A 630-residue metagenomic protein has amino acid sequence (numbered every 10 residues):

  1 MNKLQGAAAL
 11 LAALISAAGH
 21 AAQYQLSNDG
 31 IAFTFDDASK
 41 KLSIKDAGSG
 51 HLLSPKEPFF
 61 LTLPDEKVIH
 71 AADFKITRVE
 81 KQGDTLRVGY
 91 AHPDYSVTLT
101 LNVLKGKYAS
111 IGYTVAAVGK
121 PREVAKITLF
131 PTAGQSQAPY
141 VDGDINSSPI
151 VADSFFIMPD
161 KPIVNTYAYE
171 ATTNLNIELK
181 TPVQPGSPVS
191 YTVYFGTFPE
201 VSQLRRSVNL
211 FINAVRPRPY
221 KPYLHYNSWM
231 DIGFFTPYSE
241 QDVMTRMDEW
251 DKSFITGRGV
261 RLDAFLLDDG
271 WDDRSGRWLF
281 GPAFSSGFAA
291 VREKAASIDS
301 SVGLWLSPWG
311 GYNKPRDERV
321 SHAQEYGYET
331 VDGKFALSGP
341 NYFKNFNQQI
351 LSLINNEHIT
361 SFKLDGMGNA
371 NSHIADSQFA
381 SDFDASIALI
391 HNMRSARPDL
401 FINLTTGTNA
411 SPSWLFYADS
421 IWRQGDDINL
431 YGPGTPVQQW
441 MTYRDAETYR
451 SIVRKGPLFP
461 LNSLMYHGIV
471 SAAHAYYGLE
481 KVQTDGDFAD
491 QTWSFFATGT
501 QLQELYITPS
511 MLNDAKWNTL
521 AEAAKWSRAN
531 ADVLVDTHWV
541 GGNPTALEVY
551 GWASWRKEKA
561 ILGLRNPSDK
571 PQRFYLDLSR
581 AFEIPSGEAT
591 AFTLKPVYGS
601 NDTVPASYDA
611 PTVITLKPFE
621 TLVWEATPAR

Functional and structural regions predicted by a protein language model:
M1-A8: Bacterial N-terminal signal peptides that target proteins for export
A8-S16: Bacterial N-terminal signal peptides
A22-R87: Acidic-aromatic substrate-binding/catalytic surfaces of carbohydrate-active enzymes
T85, H92-D94, V103-I111, A116-D317 (+4 more regions): Conserved structural scaffold segments of CAZyme catalytic domains across common CAZy folds
G186-S187, S386-N601, V613-A626: Active-site-proximal substrate-binding groove within the catalytic cores of carbohydrate-active enzymes
N227-M244, W271-S285, Y328-N345, G368-F383: The substrate-binding groove and active-site-proximal loops of carbohydrate-active enzymes, especially glycoside
I232-P237, S301-E357, G368: Active-site-adjacent "subsite" loops/lids of carbohydrate-active enzymes
G259-W271, N345-D376: Active-site groove signature of glycoside hydrolases
